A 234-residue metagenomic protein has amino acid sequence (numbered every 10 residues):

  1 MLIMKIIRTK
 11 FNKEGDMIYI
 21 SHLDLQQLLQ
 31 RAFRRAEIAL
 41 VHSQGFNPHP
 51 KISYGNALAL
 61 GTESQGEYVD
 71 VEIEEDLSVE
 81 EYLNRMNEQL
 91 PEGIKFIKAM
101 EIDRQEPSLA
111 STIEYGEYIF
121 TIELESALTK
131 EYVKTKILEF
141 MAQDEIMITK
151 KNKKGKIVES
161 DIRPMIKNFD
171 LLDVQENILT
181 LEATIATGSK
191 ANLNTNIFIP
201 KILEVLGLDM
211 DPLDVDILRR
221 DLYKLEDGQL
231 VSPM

Functional and structural regions predicted by a protein language model:
K5, K10-N12, D16, I20 (+2 more regions): Extended, well-folded interaction surfaces typified by the phenylalanyl-tRNA synthetase beta subunit core
F11-K13, V71-L77, F120-S126, A183-T187: Short beta-strand-to-loop capping motifs
Y19-L23, D76-E81, A127-E131, S189-N196: Ordered, soluble secondary-structure elements with a strong preference for glycine-centered loop motifs and nearby
V41-I73: Short, charge-patterned binding micro-sites
Q65-I119: Ordered, amphipathic secondary-structure segments that act as subunit-interaction surfaces in large macromolecular
Y82-L90, E131-M141, F198-I199: Short amphipathic alpha-helices in soluble, non-transmembrane regions that often serve as interface/regulatory elements
A142-M234: Core RNA-modification/binding signature centered on pseudouridine synthases
